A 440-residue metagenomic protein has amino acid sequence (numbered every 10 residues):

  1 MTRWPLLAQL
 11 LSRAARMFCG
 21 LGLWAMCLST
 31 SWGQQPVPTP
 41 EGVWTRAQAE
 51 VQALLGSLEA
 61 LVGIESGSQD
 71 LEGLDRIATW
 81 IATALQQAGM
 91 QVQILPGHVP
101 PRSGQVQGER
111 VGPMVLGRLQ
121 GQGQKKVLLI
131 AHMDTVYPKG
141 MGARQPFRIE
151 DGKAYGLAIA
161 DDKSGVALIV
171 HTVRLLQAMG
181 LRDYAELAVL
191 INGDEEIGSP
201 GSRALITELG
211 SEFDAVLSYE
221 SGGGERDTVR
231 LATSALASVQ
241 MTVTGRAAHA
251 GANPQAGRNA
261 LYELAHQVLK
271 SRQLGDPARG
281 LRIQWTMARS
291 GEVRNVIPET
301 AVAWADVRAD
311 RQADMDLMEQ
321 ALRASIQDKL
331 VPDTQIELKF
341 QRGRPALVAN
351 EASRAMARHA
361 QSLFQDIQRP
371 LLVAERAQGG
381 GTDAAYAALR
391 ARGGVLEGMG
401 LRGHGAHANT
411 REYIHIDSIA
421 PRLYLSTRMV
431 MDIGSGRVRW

Functional and structural regions predicted by a protein language model:
M1-R13: N-terminal secretory signal peptides that target proteins for export/translocation
A14-T30: Bacterial N-terminal signal peptides
Q34-G42, S66, A84, G89 (+3 more regions): Metal-dependent amide/peptide-bond hydrolase catalytic core, centered on the "pita-bread" metallohydrolase fold
Q35-L157, L175-D183: Acidic/His- and Gly-rich active-site-bordering loop/insert found across diverse amide/peptide-bond hydrolases
L128, A154, F213-S218, Q240 (+1 more regions): Short glycine-aspartate micro-motif
I130-A131, L190-I191, L217-E220, T244 (+1 more regions): Short beta-strand segments
A154-A167, E196, R258-L261, Y413-A420: Short, conserved micro-motifs enriched in small and acidic residues
A158, D162-A232, D276, V438-W440: Acidic/histidine-rich catalytic neighborhood of metal-dependent amide-processing enzymes
